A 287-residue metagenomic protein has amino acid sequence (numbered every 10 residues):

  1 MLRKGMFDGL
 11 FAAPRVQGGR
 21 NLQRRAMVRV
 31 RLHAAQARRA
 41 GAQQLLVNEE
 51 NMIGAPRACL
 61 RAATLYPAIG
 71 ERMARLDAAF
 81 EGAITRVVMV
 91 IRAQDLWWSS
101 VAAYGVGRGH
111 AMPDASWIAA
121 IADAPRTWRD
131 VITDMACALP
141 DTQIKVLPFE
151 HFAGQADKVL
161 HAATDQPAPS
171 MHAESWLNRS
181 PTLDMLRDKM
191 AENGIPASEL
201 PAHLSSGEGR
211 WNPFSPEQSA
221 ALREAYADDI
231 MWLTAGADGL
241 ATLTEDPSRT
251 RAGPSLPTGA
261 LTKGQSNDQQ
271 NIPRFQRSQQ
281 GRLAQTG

Functional and structural regions predicted by a protein language model:
M1-G287: Anion-recognition interface
